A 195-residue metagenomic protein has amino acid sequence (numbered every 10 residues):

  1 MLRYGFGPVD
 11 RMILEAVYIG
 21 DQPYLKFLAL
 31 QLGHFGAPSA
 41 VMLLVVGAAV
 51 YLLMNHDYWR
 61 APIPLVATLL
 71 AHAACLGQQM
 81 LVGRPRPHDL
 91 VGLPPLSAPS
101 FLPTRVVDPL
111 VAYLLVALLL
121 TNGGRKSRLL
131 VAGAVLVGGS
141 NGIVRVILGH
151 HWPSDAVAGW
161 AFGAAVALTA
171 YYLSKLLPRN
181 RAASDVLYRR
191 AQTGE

Functional and structural regions predicted by a protein language model:
M1-A40, M80-P94, E195: N-terminal transmembrane-helix/juxtamembrane module of multi-pass inner/ER membrane proteins
L2-G5, L70, V144-R145: Hydrophobic alpha-helical membrane-associated segments
P8, L43, Y51-L130, A134: Membrane-interface loops
M12, L65, G77-L81, A156 (+3 more regions): Membrane-spanning helices that line or support transport/gating and their immediate boundary helices in channels
I13, G47-A49: Hydrophobic transmembrane alpha-helix segments characteristic of membrane transport and insertion machinery
Q22-L30, L52, H56, R60 (+3 more regions): Membrane-helix interfacial "entry" motifs
L32-G33, Q79, F101, H151: Residue-level signal for helical boundary/lining positions with a hydrophobic bias
V91-E195: Membrane-embedded catalytic cores of phosphoryl/pyrophosphoryl-handling enzymes
